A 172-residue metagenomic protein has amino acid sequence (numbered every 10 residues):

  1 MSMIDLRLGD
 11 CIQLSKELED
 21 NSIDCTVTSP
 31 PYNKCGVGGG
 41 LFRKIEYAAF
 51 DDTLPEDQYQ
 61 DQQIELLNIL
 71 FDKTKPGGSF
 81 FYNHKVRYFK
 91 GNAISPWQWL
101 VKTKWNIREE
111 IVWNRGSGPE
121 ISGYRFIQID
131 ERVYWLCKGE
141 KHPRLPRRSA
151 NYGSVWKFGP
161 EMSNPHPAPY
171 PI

Functional and structural regions predicted by a protein language model:
S2-I172: Core catalytic lobe of class I
